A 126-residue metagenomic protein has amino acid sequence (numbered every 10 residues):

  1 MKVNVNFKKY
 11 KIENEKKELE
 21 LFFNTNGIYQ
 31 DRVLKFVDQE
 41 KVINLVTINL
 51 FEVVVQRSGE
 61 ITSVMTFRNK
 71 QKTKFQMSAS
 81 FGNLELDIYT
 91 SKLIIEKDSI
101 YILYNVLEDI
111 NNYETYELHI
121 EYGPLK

Functional and structural regions predicted by a protein language model:
M1-V64, R68-L107, N112-Y113, L125-K126: N-terminal intrinsically disordered, cationic/polar leader segments that include organellar targeting peptides
E114-H119: Charged phosphate-binding loop/patch that engages nucleotide di/tri-phosphates or the phosphate backbone of nucleic
